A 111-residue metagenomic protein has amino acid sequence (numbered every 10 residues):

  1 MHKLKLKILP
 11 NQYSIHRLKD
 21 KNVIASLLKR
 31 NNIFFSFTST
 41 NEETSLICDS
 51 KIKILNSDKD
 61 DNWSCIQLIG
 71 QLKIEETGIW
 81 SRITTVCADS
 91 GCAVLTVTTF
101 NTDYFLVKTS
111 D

Functional and structural regions predicted by a protein language model:
M1-S90: Regulatory modules associated with amino-acid/nitrogen control
S50, K108-T109: Helix N-cap/beta->alpha junction signal
T77-G78, D89-F105, D111: A cross-kingdom feature marking solvent-exposed beta-strand/loop segments within repeated, beta-rich binding/scaffold
